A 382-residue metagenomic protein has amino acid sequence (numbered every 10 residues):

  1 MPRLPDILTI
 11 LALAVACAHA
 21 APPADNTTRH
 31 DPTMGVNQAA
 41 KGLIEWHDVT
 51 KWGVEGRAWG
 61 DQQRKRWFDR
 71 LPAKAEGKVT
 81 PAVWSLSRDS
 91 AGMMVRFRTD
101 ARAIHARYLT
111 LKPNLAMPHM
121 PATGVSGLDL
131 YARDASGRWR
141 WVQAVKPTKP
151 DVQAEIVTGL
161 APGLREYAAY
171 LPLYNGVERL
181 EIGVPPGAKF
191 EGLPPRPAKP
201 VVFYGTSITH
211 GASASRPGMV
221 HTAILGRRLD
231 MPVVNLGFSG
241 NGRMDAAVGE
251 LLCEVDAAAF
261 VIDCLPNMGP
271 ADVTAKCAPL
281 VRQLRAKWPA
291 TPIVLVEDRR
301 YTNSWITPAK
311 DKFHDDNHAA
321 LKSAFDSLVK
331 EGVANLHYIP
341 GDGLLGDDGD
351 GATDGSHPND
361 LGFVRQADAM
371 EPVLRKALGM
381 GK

Functional and structural regions predicted by a protein language model:
P2, T9-L13, C17-P200, R375-K382: N-terminal secretory targeting modules
V15, E254, R299-K382: Catalytic His-Asp segment of secreted/periplasmic serine-dependent ester chemistry enzymes
P121-A122, G159-A161, E166-G242, A246-D256: Serine-esterase "nucleophile elbow" of acetyl-processing enzymes
Y204-T206, L236-S239, I262-N267, V296-R300 (+1 more regions): Active-site-proximal beta-strand/loop segments in catalytic clefts of secreted hydrolases
I208-S215, N267-P270, T353: Second-shell loop/turn segments in exported
H221, K276, L280, N317-A324: A general structural detector for well-ordered alpha-helical segments in enzyme core domains, enriched
L225, G242-K287, D298-W305: Oxyanion-hole/transition-state-stabilizing segment in secreted/luminal serine hydrolases and related acyltransferases
